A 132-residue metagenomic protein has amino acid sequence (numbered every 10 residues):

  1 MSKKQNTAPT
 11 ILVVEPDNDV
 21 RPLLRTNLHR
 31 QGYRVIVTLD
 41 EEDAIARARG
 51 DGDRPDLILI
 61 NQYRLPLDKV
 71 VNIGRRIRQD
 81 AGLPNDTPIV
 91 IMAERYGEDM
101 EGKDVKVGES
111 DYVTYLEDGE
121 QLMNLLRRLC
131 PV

Functional and structural regions predicted by a protein language model:
M1-D19, R54, N85, T114 (+1 more regions): Non-catalytic signal-transmission and effector/linker regions of two-component phosphorelay proteins
P16, Q62, I91-Y96, Y115-L116: Conserved active-site segment of CheY-like receiver
N18-V37: Two-component/phosphorelay signaling modules centered on CheY-like receiver
T26-Q31, R47-R49, K103: Alpha-helical interaction/dimerization surfaces of two-component signaling modules
L39-L57: Acidic, metal-coordinating helix/loop segments flanking the phosphotransfer/catalytic sites of two-component signaling
D43, L65, G82, E94-D99: Negatively charged, flexible loop motifs adjacent to catalytic sites in prokaryotic signal transduction proteins
L59-D80, P84-N85: Conserved phosphotransfer microenvironments
D68-N72, A93-T114: Alpha4 helix (beta4-alpha4-beta5 surface) of REC/receiver domains from two-component response regulators
